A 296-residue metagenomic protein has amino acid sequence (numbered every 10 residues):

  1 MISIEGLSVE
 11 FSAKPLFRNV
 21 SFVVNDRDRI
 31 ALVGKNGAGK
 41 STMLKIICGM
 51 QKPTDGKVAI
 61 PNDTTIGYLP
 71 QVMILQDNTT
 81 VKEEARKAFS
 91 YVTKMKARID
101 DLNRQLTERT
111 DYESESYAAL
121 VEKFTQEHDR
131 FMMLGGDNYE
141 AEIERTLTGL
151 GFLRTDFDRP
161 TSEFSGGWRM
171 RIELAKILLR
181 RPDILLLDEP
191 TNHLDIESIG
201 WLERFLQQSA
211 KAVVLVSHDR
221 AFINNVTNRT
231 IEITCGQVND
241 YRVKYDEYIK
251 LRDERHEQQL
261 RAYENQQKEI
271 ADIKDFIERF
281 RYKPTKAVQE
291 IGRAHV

Functional and structural regions predicted by a protein language model:
M1-Y263: ABC ATP-binding cassette signature C-motif
R109, I277-Q289: Short intracellular "coupling" helices and adjacent cytoplasmic loop segments at the cytosolic face of multi-pass
L260-Q267, E290: Charge-rich, low-complexity alpha-helical coiled-coil segments
E264-F280: Short cytosolic helices in intracellular loops of multi-pass membrane proteins
A294-V296: Conserved small/polar residues in nucleotide/adenosyl-binding loops
